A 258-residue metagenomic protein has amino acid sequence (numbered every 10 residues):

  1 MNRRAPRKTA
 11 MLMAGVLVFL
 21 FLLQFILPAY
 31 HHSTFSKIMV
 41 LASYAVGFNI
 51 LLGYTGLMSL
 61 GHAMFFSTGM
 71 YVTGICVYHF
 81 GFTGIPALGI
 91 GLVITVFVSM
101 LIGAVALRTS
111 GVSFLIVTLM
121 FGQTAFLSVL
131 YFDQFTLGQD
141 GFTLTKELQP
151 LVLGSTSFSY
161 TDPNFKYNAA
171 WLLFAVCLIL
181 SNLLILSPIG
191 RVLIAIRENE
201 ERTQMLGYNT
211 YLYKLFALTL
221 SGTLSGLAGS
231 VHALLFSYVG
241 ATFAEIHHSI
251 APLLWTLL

Functional and structural regions predicted by a protein language model:
M1-L258: Transmembrane alpha-helices and adjacent helix-loop boundaries
